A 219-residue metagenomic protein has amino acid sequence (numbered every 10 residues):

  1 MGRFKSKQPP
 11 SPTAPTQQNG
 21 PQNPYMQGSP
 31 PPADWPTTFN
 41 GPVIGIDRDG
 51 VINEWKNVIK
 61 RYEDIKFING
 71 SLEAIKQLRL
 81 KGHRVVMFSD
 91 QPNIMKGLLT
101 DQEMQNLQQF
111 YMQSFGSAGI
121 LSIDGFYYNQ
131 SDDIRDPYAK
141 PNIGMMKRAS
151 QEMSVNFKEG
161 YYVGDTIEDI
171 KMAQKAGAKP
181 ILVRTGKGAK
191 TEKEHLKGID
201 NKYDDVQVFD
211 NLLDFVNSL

Functional and structural regions predicted by a protein language model:
G2-K7, S11-P15, G20-F39, Q102-D124 (+2 more regions): Asp-based, Mg2+/Mn2+-dependent phosphohydrolase catalytic module
G20-V86: Active-site neighborhood of HAD-like aspartate-dependent phosphohydrolases
V43, R48-N69, I94-Q102, A118-L121 (+1 more regions): Metal-dependent phosphoesterase signature
I52-W55, D90-P92, G125, K147-S150: A short alpha-helix capping/helix-coil boundary motif
I65-N69, E73, P92, Y161-M172: Generic detector of contiguous secondary-structure segments
F67, H83, Y127-Y128, Y161-Y162 (+1 more regions): Aromatic side chains
S71, I75-Q108, I123-I134, A173: Substrate-recognition element of Asp-dependent hydrolases with the DxDx(T/V) motif
